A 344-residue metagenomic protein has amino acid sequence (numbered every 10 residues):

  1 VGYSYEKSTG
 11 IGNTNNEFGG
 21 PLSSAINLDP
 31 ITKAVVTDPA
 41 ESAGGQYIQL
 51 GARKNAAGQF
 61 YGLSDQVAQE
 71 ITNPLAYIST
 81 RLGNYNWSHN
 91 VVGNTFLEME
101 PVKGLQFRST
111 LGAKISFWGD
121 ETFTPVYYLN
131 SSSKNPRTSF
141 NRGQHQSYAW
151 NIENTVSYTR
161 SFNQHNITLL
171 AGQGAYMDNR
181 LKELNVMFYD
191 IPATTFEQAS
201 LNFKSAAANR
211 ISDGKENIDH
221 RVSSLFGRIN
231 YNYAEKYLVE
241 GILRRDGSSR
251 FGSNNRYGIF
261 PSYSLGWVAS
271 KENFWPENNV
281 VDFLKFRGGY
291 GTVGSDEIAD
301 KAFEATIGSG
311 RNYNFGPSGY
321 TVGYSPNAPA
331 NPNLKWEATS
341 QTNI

Functional and structural regions predicted by a protein language model:
G2-N90, R108-S223, K271-S340: Surface-exposed loop/interface segments of Gram-negative outer-membrane beta-barrel transport/assembly proteins
G93-T95, N154-V156, L169, G227 (+4 more regions): Membrane-embedded beta-strands of outer-membrane beta-barrel proteins, especially the hydrophobic/small aromatic
E98-K103, I229, E337-I344: Long hydrophobic segments that form regular secondary structure
I191-A193, I259-W267: Feature captures outer-membrane beta-barrel proteins of Gram-negative bacteria and organelles
S223-Y233: Structured alpha-helical segments in the cores of large, soluble enzyme domains
V239-S248, G288: Transmembrane beta-strand segments that form the barrel wall of outer-membrane beta-barrel proteins
S249-N254: Solvent-exposed loop/turn segments connecting transmembrane beta-strands in outer-membrane beta-barrel proteins
